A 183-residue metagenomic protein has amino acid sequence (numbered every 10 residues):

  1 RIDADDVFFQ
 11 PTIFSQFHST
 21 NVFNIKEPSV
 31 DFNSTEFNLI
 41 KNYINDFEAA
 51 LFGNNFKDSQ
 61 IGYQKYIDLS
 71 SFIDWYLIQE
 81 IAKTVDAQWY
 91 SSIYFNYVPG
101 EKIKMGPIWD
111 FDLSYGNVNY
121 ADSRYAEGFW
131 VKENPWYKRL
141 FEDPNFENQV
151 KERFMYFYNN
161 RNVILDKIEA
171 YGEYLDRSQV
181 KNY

Functional and structural regions predicted by a protein language model:
R1-Y183: Phosphate/dinucleotide-binding and metal-coordinating scaffold of catalytic cores in nucleotide-dependent enzymes
